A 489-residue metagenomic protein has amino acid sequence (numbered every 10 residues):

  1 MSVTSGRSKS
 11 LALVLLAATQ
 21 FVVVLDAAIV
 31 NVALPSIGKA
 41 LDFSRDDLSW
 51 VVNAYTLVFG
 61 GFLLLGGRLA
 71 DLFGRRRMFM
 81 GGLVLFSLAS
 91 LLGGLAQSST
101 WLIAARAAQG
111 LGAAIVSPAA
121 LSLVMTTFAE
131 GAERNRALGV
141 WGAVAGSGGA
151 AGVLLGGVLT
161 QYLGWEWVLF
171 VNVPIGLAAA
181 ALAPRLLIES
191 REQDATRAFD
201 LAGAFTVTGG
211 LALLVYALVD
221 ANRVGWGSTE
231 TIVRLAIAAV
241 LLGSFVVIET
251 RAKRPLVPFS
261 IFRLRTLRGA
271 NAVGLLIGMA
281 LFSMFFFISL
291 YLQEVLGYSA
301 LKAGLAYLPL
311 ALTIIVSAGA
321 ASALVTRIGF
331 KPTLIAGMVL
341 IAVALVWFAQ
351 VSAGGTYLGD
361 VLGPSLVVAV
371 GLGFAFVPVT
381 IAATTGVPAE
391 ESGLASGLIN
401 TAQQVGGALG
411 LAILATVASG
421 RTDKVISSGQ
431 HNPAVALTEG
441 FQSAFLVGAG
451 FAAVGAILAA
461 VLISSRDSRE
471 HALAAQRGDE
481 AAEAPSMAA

Functional and structural regions predicted by a protein language model:
M1-R185, G319-A321, I328, P332-L334 (+3 more regions): Transmembrane-helix bundle of Major Facilitator Superfamily
M1-S8, Q193-T196, L462-A489: Intrinsic disorder in cytosolic terminal tails and internal cytosolic loops of multi-pass membrane transporters
L13-V58, G164, A202, G227-I237 (+4 more regions): Transmembrane core module of solute transporters
F21, L57, L91-L92, A107 (+10 more regions): Hydrophobic residues within the alpha-helical transmembrane core of Major Facilitator Superfamily
V23, V52-Y55, F59, F86 (+13 more regions): Structural signature of transmembrane alpha-helices in multi-pass secondary transporters
P35, G67-R68, G156-G157, V215 (+5 more regions): Small-residue-mediated transmembrane helix hinge/kink sites in multi-pass secondary transporters
G74-L83, Q97-W101, V116-A120, A129-V140 (+1 more regions): C-terminal module of multi-pass small-molecule transporters
L121, V173-E192, T208-D220, I237-A252 (+1 more regions): C-terminal membrane-cytosol helix-exit motif in multi-pass small-molecule transporters
